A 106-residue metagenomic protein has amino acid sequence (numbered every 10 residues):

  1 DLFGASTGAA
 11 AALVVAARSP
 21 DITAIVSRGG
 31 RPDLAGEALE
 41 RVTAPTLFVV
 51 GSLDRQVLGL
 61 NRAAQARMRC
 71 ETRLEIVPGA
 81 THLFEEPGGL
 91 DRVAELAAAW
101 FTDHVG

Functional and structural regions predicted by a protein language model:
D1-G4, R28: Short beta-strand immediately N-terminal to the catalytic nucleophile in serine-hydrolase-like folds
G4-A12: Gly/Ala-rich beta-loop-alpha elbow adjacent to hydrolase catalytic centers
V14-R18: Active-site signature of alpha/beta-hydrolase-fold catalytic machinery across serine- and Asp/Cys-nucleophile hydrolases
P20-D33: A conserved short beta-strand
V42-T43, F48-V50: Short beta-strand/loop motif that positions the catalytic acidic residue of the alpha/beta-hydrolase fold
R55-N61: Conserved alpha/beta-hydrolase "acid-adjacent" motif
R67-L83: Catalytic histidine neighborhood in serine/cysteine hydrolases with alpha/beta-hydrolase-type architecture
E85-A99: Post-His helix in hydrolase/transferase enzymes
